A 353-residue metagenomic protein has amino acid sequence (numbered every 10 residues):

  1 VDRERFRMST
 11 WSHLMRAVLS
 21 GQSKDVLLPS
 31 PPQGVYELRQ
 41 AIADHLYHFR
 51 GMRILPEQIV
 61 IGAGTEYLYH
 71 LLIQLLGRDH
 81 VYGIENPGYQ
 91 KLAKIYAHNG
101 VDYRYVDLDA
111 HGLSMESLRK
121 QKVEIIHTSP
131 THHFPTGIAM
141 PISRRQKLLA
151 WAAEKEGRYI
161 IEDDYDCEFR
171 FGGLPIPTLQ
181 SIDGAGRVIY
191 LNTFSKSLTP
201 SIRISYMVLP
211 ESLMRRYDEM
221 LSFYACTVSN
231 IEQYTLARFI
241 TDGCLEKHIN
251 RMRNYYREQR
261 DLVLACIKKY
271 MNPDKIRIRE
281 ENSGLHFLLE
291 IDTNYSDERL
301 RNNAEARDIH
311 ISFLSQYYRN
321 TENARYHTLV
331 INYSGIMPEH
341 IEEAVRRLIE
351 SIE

Functional and structural regions predicted by a protein language model:
W11, G184-N254: Conserved core segment of the aminotransferase class I/II
M15-G157, C167-E168, L174-I182, Y256: Conserved core of the PLP fold type I
V60, P177-T178, D218, L236 (+1 more regions): Catalytic cores of nucleotide-enabled group-transfer and carboxylate-activating enzymes in metabolic and assembly-line
L209, L288-N294, I311-S351: Conserved PLP-binding active-site segment of the aspartate aminotransferase-like
R253-L264, I276-E290, N302: Conserved glycine-rich beta-strand-loop-beta hairpin in the small C-terminal domain of fold type I
I267-I278, I291-T293, Y317-R319: Cytosolic nucleotide-binding catalytic cores of signal-transduction proteins
L300-E305, V345-I349: Short amphipathic alpha-helices in soluble, non-transmembrane regions that often serve as interface/regulatory elements
